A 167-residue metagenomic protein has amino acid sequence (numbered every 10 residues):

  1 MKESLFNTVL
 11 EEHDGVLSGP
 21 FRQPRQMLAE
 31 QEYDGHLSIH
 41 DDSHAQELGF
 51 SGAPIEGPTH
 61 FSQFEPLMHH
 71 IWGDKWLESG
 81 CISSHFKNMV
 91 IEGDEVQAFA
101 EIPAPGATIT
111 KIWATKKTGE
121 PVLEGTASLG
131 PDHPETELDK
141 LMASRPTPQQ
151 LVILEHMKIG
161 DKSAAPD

Functional and structural regions predicted by a protein language model:
M1-A29, I91-P166: HotDog/MaoC-like acyl-thioester-processing domains
M1-S79: Hydrophobic, proline/glycine-rich low-complexity stretches
D41-H44, P54, P58, H70 (+4 more regions): Generic ordered-secondary-structure signal
S51, T59-I109, E124: Hydrophobic beta-strand-centered segment that forms part of the acyl-chain substrate-binding groove
